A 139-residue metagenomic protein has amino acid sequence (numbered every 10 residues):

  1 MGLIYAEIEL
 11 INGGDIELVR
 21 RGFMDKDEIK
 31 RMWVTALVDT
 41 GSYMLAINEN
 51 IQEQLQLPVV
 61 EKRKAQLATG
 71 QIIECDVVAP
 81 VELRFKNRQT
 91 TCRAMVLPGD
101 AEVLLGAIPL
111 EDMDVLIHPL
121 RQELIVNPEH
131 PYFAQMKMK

Functional and structural regions predicted by a protein language model:
M1-K139: Pepsin/retropepsin-fold aspartyl endopeptidases
